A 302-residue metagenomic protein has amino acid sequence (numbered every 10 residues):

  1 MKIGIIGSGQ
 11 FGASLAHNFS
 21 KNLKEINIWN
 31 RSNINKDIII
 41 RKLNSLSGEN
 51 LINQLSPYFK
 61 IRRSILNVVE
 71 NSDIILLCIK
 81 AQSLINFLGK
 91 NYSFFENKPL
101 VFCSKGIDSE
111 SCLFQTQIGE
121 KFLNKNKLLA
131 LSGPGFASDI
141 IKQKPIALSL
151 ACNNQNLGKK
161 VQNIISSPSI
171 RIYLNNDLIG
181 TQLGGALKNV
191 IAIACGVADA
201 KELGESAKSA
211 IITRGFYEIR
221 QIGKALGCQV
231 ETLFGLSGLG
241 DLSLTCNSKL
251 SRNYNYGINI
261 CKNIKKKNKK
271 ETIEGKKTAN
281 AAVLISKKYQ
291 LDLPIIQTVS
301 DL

Functional and structural regions predicted by a protein language model:
M1-R63, V69-N71, F122: NAD(P)+-binding Rossmann beta1-loop-alpha1 motif at the extreme N-terminus of oxidoreductases
I6, Q10, S14, I79-Q82 (+13 more regions): Conserved active-site and cofactor/substrate-binding residues in soluble primary-metabolism enzymes
L55-Y58, R62-Q143, V161: Rossmann-like NAD(P)(H) cofactor-binding subdomain of soluble oxidoreductases
S83, F94, I118-N126, P145-T232: Internal alpha-helical scaffold of NAD(P)-dependent oxidoreductase catalytic cores
F102, K127-S132, I172-N176, G235 (+1 more regions): General beta-strand structural signal in soluble alpha/beta enzymes
C195, K224-F234, G238-L302: NAD(P)-dependent Rossmann-like dehydrogenase/reductase catalytic/cofactor-binding core
